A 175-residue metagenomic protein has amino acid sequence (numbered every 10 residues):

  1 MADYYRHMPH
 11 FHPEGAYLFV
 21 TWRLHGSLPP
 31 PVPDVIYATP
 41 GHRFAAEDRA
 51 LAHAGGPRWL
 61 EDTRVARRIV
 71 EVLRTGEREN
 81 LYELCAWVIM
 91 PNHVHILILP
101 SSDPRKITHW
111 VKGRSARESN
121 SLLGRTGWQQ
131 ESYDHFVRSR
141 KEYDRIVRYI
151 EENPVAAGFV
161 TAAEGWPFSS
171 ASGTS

Functional and structural regions predicted by a protein language model:
M1-S175: Short catalytic/metal-binding and nucleic-acid-binding patches
